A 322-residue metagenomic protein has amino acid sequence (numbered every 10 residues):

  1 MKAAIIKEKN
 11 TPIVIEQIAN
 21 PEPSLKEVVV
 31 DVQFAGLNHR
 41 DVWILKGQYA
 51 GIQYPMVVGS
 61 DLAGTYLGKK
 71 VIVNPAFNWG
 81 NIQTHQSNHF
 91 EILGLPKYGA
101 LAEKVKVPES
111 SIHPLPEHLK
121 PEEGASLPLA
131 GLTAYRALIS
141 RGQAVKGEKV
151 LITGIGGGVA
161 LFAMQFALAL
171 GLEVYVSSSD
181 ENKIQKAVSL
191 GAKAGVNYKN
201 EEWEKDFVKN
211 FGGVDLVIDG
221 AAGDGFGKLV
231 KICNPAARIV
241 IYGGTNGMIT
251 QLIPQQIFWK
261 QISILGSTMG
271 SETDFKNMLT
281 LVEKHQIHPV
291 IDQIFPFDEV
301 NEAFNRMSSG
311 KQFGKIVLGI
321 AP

Functional and structural regions predicted by a protein language model:
A19-G36, K46-H85, G94-G99, P116-H118: Glycine-rich beta-strand-centered segment in the early N-terminal region that forms part of a ligand/cofactor-binding
Q33-F34, A76, S110, G244 (+1 more regions): Short, surface-exposed secondary-structure boundary micro-motifs
G68, E122-N200: Mid-domain Rossmann-like dinucleotide-binding core that forms the NAD(H)/NADP(H) cofactor-binding site
I72, D215-I218: N-terminal Rossmann-like NAD(P) cofactor-binding module of classical short-chain dehydrogenase/reductase
A76-G154: NAD(P)H dinucleotide-binding glycine-rich loop of Rossmann-like/cofactor-binding domains, especially the beta1-alpha1
F90, L170-L172, S178-E181, A221-V290 (+1 more regions): Glycine-rich phosphate-binding loop and adjacent beta-alpha segment of Rossmann(oid) nucleotide-cofactor-binding
V150, F211, Q286-V290, N301-P322: C-terminal capping/lid region of NAD(P)-dependent oxidoreductase domains
E202-G212: Short amphipathic alpha-helix with an adjacent loop that forms part of the alpha/beta core around
